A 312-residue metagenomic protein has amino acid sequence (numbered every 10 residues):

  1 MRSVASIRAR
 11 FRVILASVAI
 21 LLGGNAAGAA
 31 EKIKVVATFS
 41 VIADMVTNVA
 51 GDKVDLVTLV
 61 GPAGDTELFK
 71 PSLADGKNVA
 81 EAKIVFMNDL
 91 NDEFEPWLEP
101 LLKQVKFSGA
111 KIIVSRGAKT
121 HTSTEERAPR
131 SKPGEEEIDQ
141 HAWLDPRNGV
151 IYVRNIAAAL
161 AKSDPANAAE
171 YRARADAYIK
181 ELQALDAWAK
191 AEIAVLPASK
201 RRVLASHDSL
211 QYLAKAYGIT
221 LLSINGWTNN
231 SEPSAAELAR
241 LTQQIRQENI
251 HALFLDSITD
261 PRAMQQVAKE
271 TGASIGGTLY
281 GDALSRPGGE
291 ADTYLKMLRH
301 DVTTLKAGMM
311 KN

Functional and structural regions predicted by a protein language model:
M1-A9: N-terminal secretory signal peptides that target proteins for export/translocation
R10-G24: Bacterial N-terminal signal peptides
G28-N312: Extracytoplasmic metal-acquisition and chelation regions
